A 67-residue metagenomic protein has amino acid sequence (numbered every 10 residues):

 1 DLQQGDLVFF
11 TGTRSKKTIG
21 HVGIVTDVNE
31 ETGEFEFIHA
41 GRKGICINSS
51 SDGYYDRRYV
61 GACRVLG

Functional and structural regions predicted by a protein language model:
D1-K43, D52: ...with weaker cross-activation on analogous glycine-rich loops/strands in unrelated enzymes
Q3-Q4, G41, V60-G67: Cysteine-nucleophile amide-bond enzymes
C46: Short, well-ordered, mixed-charge alpha-helical segments that flank or form enzyme active sites
S49: A solvent-exposed, acidic/Ser-Thr-rich amphipathic alpha-helical stretch
D52-V60: Short glycine/proline-enriched turn or capping motifs at secondary-structure junctions
